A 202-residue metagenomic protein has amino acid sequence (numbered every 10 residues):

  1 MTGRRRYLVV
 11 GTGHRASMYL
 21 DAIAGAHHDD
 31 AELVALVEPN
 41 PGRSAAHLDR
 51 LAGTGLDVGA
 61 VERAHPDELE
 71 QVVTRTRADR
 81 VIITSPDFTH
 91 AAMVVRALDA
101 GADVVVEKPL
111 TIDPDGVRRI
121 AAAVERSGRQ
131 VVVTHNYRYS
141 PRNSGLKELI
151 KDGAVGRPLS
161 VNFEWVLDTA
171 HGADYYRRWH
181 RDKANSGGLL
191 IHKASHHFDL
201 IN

Functional and structural regions predicted by a protein language model:
M1-L56: N-terminal Rossmann-like dinucleotide-binding module
G3-R5, R129, G156-L159: Nucleotide donor/acceptor-binding cores
R15, D87-F88, L110-T111, E164-T169: Short glycine-enriched loops at secondary-structure junctions
A35, R80, S160: Short, Asp-centered acidic motifs that coordinate Mg2+ and/or phosphate in catalytic or ligand-binding sites
G59-E68: Short acidic-hydrophobic, aromatic-tinged amphipathic segments that line or gate anion-handling sites
R75-R80, P86-D87, A91-Y139, G153: Beta-strand-loop-alpha-helix segment that lines the small-molecule cofactor/substrate pocket of alpha/beta enzymes
Y137-N202: Predominantly a Rossmann-like dinucleotide-binding segment in NAD(P)-dependent oxidoreductases
